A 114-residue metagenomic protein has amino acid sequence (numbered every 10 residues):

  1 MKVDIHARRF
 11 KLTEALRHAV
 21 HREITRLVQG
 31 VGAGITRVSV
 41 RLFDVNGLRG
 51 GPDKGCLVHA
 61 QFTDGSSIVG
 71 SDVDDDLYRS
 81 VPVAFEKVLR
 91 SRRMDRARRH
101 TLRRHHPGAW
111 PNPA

Functional and structural regions predicted by a protein language model:
M1-A114: N-terminal, polar/charged subdomain of small-to-medium soluble alpha/beta proteins
